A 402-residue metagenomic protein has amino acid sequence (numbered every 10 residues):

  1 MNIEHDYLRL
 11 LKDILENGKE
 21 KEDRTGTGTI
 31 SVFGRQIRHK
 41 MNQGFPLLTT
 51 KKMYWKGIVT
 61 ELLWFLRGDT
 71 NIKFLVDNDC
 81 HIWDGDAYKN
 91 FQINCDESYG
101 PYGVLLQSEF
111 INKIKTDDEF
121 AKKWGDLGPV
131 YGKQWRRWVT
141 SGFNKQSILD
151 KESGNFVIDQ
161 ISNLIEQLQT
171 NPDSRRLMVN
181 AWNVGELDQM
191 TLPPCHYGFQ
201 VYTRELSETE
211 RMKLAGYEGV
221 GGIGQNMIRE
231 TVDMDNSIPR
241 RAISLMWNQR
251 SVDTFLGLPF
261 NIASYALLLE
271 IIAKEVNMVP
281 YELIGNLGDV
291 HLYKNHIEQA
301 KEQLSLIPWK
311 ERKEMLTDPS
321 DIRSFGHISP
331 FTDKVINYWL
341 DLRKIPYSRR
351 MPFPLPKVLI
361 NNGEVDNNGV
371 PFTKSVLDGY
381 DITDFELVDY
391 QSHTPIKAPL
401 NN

Functional and structural regions predicted by a protein language model:
M1-N402: Terminal, non-catalytic protein-protein interaction segments that mediate quaternary/complex assembly
